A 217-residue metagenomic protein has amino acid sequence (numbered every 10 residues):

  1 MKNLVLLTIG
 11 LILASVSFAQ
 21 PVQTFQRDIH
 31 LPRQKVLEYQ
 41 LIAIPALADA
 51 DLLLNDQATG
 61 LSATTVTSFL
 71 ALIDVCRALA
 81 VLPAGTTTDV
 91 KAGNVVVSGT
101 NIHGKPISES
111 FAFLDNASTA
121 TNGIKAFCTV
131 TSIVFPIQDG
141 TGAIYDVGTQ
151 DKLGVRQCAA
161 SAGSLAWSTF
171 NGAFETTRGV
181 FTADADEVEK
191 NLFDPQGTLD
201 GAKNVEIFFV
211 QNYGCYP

Functional and structural regions predicted by a protein language model:
M1-L4: Positively charged n-region of N-terminal signal peptides that target proteins for export
L11-A19: Sec/Tat signal peptide C-region and signal peptidase I cleavage site
Q20-P217: Surface-exposed, low-hydrophobicity beta-strand/loop segments enriched in small/polar/acidic residues
